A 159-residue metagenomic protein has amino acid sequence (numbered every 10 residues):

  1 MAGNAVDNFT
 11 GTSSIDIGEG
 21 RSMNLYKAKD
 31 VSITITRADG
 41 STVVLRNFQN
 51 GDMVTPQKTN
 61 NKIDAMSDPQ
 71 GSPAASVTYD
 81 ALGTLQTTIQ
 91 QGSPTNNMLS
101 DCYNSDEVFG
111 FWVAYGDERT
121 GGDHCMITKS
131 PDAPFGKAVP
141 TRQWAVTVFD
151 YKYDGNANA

Functional and structural regions predicted by a protein language model:
A2-T88, R119-T120, H124-Q143, Y153-N156: Solvent-exposed edge beta-strands and adjacent loop segments that serve as assembly or binding interfaces
G18-Y26, N96-S105: Short linear motifs in intrinsically disordered
T88-P94: A structural micro-motif recognizing beta-strand termini and the immediately following turn/loop segments
T95-M98, S130-D132: A short, acidic/glycine-rich surface segment
N97-G121: Short, acidic/charged, Gly/Pro-enriched secondary-structure junctions
M98-D101, G155-A159: Short, charged, solvent-exposed linker or helix-capping segments at domain edges/interfaces that act as flexible hinges
